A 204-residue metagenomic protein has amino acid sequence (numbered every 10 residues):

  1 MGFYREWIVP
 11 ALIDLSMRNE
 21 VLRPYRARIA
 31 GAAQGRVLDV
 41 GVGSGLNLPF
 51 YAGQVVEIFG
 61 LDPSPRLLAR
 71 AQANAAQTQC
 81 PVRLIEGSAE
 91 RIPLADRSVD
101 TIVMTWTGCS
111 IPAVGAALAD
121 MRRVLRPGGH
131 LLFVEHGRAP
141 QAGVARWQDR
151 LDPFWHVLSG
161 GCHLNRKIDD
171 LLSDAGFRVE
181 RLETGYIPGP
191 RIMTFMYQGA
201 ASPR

Functional and structural regions predicted by a protein language model:
M1-P10, L22: N-terminal, positively charged/glycine-rich alpha-helical extensions of SAM-dependent methyltransferases
E6, L15-R18, V134-I192: C-terminal alpha-helical "lid/dimerization" subdomain adjacent to the S-adenosyl-L-methionine
S16-R36, L46-F50: Conserved alpha-helix/loop element of class I SAM-dependent methyltransferases that forms part of the SAM/SAH-binding
L38-V40, S44-R91: Class I SAM-dependent methyltransferase SAM/SAH-binding core
E90-I102: A short acidic, Gly/Pro-enriched loop at the edge of an enzyme's catalytic core that lines a small-molecule cofactor
D100-A113: A short SAM/SAH-binding and catalytic strip from SAM-dependent methyltransferases
G115-P127: A short glycine-rich, Lys/Arg-flanked "PGG" loop and its adjoining helix->strand segment in the class I
Y197-R204: C-terminal lobe and adjacent flexible extensions of AdoMet/dcAdoMet transferase-like proteins
